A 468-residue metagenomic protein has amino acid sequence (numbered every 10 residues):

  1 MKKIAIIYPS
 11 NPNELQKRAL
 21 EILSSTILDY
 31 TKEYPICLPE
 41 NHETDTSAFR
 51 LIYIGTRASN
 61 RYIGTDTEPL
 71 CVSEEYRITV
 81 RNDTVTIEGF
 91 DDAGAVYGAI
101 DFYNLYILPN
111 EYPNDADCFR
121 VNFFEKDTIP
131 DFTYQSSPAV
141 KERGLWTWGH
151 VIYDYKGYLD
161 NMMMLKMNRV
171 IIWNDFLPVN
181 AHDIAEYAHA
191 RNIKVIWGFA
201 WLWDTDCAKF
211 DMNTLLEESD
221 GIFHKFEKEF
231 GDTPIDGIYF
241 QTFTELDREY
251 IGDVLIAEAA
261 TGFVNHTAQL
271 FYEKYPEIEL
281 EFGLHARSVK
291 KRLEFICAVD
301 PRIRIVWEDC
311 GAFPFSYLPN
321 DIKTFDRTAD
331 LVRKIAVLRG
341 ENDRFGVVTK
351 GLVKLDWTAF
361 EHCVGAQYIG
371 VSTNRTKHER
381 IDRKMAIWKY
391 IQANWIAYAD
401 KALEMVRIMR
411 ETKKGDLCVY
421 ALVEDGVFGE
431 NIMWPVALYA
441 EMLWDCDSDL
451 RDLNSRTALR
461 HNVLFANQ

Functional and structural regions predicted by a protein language model:
M1-N82, Y112-T133: Acidic, contiguous N-terminal accessory segments
K2-I6, F49-L51, T84-V85, R143-L145 (+7 more regions): Hydrophobic beta-strand segments of well-ordered beta-sheets in folded domains
I7-L15, E88-G89, W146-W148, D253-L255: Second-shell loop/turn segments in exported
P9-S10, I54-R57, E88-F90, N174 (+6 more regions): Active-site-proximal beta-strand/loop segments in catalytic clefts of secreted hydrolases
A19, T26, V72-D236, Q269-Y272 (+2 more regions): Feature activates predominantly on carbohydrate-active enzymes
T44, D131, N180, D220 (+1 more regions): Substrate-binding groove of N-acetylhexosamine-processing glycoside hydrolases
W201-K209, E245-D247, G311-F315: Conserved radical SAM core fold
G221-E258: Active-site groove signature of glycoside hydrolases
